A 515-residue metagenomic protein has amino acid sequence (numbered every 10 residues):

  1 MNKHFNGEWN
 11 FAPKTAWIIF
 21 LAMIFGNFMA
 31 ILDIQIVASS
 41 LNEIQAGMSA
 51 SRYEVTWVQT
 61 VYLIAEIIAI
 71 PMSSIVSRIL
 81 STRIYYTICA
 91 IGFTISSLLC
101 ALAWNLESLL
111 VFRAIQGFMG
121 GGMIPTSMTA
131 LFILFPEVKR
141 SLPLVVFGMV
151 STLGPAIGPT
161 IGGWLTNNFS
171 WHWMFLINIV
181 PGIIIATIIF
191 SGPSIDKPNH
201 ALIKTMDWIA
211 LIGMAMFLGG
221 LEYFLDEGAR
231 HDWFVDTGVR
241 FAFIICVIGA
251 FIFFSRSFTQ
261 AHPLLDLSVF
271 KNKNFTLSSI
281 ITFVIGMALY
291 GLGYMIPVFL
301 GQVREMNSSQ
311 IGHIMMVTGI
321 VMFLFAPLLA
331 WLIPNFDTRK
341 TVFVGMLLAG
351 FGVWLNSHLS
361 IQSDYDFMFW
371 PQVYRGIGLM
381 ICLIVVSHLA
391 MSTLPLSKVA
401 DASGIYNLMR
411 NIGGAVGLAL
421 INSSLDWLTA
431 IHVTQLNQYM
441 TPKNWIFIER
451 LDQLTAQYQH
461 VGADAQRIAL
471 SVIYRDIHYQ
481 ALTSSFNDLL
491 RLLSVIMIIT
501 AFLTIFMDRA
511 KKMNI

Functional and structural regions predicted by a protein language model:
M1-F11: Short, Lys/Arg-rich, polar N-terminal cytosolic tail immediately upstream of the first transmembrane signal-anchor
N2, N411-R509, I515: Hydrophobic transmembrane architecture of multi-pass small-molecule transporters
W17-S39, M48, R52-T60, Y86 (+6 more regions): 12-transmembrane solute porter fold
M29, D33, L99, A103 (+7 more regions): Residue-level hotspots within pore-lining transmembrane alpha-helices of multi-pass secondary transporters
S39, P71-A210: Helix-loop-helix hairpins in multi-pass membrane proteins, especially solute transporters
I67, T94-I95, I179-A186, A250 (+2 more regions): Small-residue-rich packing faces within the transmembrane alpha-helices of Major Facilitator Superfamily
I67-I68, L98, T152, A156 (+4 more regions): Hydrophobic/small/kink-forming positions within alpha-helical transmembrane segments of polytopic membrane proteins
N167-I281, A288, S309, I314 (+3 more regions): Hydrophobic transmembrane-helix bundles of small-molecule transporters
